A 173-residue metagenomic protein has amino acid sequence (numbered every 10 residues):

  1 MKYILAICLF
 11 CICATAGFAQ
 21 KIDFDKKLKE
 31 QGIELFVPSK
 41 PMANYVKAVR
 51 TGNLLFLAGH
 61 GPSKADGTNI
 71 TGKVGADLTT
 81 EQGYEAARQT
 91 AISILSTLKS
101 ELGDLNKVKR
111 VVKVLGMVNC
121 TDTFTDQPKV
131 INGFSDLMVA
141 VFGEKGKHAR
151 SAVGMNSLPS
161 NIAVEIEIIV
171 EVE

Functional and structural regions predicted by a protein language model:
M1-K21: Bacterial Sec-dependent N-terminal signal peptides
A19-E173: Short, polar/acidic, helix-capping and beta-turn segments at strand->helix junctions that line the mouths
